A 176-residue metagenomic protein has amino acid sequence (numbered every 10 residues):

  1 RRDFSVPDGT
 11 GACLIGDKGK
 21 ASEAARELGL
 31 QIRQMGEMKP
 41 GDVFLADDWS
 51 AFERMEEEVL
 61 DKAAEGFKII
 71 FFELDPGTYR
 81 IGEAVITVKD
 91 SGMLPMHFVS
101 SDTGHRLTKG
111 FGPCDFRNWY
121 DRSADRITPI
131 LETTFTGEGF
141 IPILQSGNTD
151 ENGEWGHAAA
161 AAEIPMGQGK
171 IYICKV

Functional and structural regions predicted by a protein language model:
R1-T10, A84, G104-R117, T136-G139 (+1 more regions): Extracellular ligand-binding/catalytic regions of CAZymes and related secreted enzymes and adhesion modules
R2-Q34: Short, charged N-terminal beta->alpha structural module
C13-K20, L45-F52, F71-D75, K175-V176: Structural motif
I15, R33-E37, F72, I143-S146: Conserved beta-strand termini and adjacent loop/short-helix elements that scaffold enzyme active sites in alpha/beta
R26, A63-A64, P165: Anion (oxyanion) recognition and catalysis
G29, R54-E58, W155-A161: Alpha-helical scaffolding within the catalytic cores of extracellular/periplasmic polymer-degrading hydrolases
K39-F44: Short acidic/histidine-rich motifs immediately flanking catalytic phosphotransfer sites in two-component signaling
W49-L131: A glycine-rich, often tryptophan-bearing local segment used as a flexible ligand/cofactor-contacting loop or short
